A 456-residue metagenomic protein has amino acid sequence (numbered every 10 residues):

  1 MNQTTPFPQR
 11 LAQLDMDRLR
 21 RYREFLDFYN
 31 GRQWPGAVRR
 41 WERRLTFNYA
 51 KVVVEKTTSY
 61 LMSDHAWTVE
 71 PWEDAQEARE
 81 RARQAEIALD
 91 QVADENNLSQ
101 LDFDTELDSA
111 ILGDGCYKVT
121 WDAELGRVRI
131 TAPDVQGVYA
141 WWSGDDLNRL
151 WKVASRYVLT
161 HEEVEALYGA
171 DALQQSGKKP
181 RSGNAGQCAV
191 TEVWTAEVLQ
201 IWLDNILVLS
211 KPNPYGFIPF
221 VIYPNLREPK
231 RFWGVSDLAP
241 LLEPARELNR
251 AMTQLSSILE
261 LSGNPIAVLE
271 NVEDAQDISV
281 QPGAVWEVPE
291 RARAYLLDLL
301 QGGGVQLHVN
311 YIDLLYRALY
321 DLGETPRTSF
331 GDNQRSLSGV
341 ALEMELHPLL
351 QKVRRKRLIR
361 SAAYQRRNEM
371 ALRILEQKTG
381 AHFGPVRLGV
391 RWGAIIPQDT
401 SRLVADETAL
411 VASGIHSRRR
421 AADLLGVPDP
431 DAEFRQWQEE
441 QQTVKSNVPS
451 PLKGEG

Functional and structural regions predicted by a protein language model:
M1-L173, G456: Extended, helix-rich architectural segments
P6, R21-E24, Q84-Q91, N97-T105 (+10 more regions): Exposed alpha-helical structural elements
L26-G36, D64, T68, V92-F103 (+11 more regions): Short secondary-structure junctions and interdomain/linker hinges
R81-A85, N97, L101, P240 (+5 more regions): Short amphipathic alpha-helical segments
T120-D122, R156, A251, L300-G302 (+1 more regions): Structured loops at beta-to-helix junctions and adjacent beta-edge loops in soluble globular domains
D122-F232, V285: Active-site and NAD+-binding cores of ADP-ribose-processing enzymes
Y139, G144, E273-Q276, V280-R293 (+3 more regions): C-terminal helix-loop subdomains that flank or include functional centers
I201-M344: Extended, charged amphipathic alpha-helical segments
